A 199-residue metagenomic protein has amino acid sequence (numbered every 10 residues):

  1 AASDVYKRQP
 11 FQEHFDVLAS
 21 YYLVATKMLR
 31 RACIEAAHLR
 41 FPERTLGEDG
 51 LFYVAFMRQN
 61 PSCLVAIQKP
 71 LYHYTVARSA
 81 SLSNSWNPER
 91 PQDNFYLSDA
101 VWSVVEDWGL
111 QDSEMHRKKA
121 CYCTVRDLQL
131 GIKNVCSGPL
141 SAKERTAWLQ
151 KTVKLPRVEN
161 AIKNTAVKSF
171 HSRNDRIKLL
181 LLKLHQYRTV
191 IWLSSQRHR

Functional and structural regions predicted by a protein language model:
S3-E89: Donor-binding/catalytic cores of nucleotide-activated saccharide and glycerol-phosphate transferases/polymerases
M57, R117-K133: P-loop NTPase catalytic cores that bind/hydrolyze ATP
K69-R78, N84-Q111, R126-E159: Catalytic core of nucleotide-sugar-dependent glycosyltransferases
Q111-K119, K163-N164: Short, surface-exposed acidic
V135-R199: Membrane-interface aromatic/basic loop that binds lipid-linked glycans or pyrophosphate carriers, typified by
